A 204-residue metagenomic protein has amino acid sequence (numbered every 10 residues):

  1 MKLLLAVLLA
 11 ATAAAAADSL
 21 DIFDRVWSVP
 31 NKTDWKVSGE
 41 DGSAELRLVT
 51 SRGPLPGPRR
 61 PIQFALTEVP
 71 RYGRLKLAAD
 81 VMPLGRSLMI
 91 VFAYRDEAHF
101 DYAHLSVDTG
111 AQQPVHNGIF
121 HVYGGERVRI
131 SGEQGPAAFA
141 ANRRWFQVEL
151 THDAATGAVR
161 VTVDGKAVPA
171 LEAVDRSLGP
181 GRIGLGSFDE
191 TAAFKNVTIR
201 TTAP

Functional and structural regions predicted by a protein language model:
L3-T12: Sec-dependent N-terminal signal peptides
S19, D24-P54: Extracellular glycan-recognition surfaces and repeat-rich motifs
L55-Y123: Secretory/extracellular carbohydrate-interaction modules and structurally similar beta-sandwich "look-alikes"
I62-V69, G132-A140, G184: Beta-strand-rich interaction surfaces with strong enrichment in secreted/lumenal proteins
A79, R144-A154, V159-V161: Short tryptophan-centered beta-strand motifs in secreted/extracellular beta-sheet-rich domains of glycan-recognition
G125-E149: Short, aromatic/His-centered strand-loop micro-motif at the edge of beta-sheets
T162-R182, E190: Short, solvent-exposed beta-strand-to-loop segments that form ligand-recognition rims of beta-rich domains
V197-I199: Extracellular beta-strand elements of beta-rich domains used for carbohydrate recognition/degradation or cell-matrix
